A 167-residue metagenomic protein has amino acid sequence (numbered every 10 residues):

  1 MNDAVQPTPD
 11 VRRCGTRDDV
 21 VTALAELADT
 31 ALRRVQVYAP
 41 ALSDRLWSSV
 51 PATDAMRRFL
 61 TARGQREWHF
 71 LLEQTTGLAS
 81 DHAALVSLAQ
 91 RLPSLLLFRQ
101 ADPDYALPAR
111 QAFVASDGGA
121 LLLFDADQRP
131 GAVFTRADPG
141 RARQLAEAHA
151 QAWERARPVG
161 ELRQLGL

Functional and structural regions predicted by a protein language model:
M1-Q36, P40-L167: PLD/PLD-like phosphodiesterase catalytic module centered on the HKD motif
